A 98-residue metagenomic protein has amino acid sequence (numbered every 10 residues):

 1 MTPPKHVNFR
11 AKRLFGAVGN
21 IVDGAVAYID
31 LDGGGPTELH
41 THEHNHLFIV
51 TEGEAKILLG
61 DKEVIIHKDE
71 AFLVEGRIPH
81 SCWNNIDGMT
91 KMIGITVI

Functional and structural regions predicted by a protein language model:
M1-D23: A short, N-terminal "cap"/entry segment at the start of jelly-roll beta-barrel domains of the cupin/DSBH fold
K12, V26-H42: Conserved short histidine dyad/triad with adjacent acidic residue
G16-V18, P36-H42, W83-N85: Short histidine-centered beta-strand/loop micro-motifs that create catalytic or ligand/metal-coordination sites
G35, E43-H44, K62, I78-P79 (+1 more regions): A generic "binding-loop/recognition-motif" signal
P36-T37, K56, F72, G76-S81: Histidine-centered metal-chelating micro-motifs
H44-A55: Glycine- and acidic-residue-biased ligand/ion/polar-headgroup-sensing regions
D61-G76: Short acidic-glycine-tyrosine-enriched beta hairpin
G76-I98: Ligand-binding loop in jelly-roll beta-barrel domains
